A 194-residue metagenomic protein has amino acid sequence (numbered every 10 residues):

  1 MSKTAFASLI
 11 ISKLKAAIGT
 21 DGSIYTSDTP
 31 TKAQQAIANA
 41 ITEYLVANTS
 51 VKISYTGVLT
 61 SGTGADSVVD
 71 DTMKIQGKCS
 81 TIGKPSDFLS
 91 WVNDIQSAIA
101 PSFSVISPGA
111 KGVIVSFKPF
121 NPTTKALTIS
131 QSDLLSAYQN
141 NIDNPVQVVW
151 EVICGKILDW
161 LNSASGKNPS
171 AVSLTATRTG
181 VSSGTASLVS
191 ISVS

Functional and structural regions predicted by a protein language model:
M1-S194: Extracellular "spike/adhesin" assembly and maturation modules and analogous cytosolic coiled-coil scaffolds
